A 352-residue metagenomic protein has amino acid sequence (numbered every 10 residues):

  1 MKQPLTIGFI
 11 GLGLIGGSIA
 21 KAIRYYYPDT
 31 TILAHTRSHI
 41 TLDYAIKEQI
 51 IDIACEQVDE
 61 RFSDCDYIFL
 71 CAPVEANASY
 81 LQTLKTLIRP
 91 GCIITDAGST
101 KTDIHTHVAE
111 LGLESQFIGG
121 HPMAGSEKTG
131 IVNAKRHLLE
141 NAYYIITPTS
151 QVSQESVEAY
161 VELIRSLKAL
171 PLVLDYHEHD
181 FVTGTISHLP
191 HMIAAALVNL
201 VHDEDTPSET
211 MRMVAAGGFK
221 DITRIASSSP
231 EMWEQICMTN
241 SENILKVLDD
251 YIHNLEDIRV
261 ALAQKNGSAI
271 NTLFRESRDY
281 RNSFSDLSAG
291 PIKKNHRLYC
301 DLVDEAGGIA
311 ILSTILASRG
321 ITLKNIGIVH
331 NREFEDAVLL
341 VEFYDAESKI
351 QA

Functional and structural regions predicted by a protein language model:
M1-F62, Y67: NAD(P)+-binding Rossmann beta1-loop-alpha1 motif at the extreme N-terminus of oxidoreductases
D59-I88, C92-I93: Rossmann-like NAD(P)-binding element
C71-P73, G98, P148: Glycine-rich, N-terminal phosphate-binding loop of Rossmann-like dinucleotide-binding domains
Y80-V132: Rossmann-like NAD(P)(H) cofactor-binding subdomain of soluble oxidoreductases
L138-I225: Internal alpha-helical scaffold of NAD(P)-dependent oxidoreductase catalytic cores
P207-S277: Interdomain hinge/lid region at the active-site interface of Rossmann-like NAD(P)-dependent oxidoreductases
Y280-A352: A conserved regulatory-domain signal marking ACT and ACT-like small-molecule sensing domains and adjacent regulatory
